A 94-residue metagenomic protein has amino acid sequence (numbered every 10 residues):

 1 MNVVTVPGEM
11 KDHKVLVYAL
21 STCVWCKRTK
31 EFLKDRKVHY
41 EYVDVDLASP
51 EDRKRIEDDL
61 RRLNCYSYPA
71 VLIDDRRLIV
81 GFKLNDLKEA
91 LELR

Functional and structural regions predicted by a protein language model:
N2-H39: Local sequence-structure signature of Cys/Sec-based thiol-disulfide redox active-site neighborhoods
V24, A48, L78-I79: Glycine-/small-residue-rich active-site loops that bind phosphorylated ligands and cofactors
V24, E51, D86: Short alpha-helical
V45-Y66, L91-L93: Thioredoxin-like thiol-disulfide oxidoreductase module
I73-R94: Non-catalytic, surface beta->alpha helical segment in thiol-disulfide oxidoreductase systems
